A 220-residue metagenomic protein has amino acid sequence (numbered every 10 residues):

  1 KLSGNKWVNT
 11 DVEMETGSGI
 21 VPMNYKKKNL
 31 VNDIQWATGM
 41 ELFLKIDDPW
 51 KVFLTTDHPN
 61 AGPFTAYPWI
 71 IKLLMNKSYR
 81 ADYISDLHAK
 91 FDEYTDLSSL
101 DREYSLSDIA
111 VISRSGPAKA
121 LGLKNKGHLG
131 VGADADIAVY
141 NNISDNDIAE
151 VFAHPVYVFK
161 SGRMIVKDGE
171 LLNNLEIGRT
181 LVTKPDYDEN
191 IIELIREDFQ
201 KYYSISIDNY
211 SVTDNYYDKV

Functional and structural regions predicted by a protein language model:
K1-L42, D48-F64: Active-site core of metal-dependent hydrolases
K45-V52, G62-V220: Active-site microenvironment of metallo-dependent hydrolases
